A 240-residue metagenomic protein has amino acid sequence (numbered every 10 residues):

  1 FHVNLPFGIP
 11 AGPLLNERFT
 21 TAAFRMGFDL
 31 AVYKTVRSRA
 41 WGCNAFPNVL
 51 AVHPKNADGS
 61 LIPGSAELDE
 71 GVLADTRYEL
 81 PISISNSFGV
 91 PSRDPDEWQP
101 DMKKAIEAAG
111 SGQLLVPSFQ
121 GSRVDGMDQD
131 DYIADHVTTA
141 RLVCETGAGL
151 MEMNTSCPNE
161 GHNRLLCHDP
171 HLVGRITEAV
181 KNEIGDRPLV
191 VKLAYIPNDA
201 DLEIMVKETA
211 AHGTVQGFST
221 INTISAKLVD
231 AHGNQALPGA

Functional and structural regions predicted by a protein language model:
F1-I9: N-terminal basic, low-complexity leaders that serve as flexible interaction/assembly modules and, when applicable, as
G8, G12, E17-A211, G233-N234: Active-site entrance/lid segments in N-terminal catalytic domains of soluble metabolic enzymes
V190-A194, Q216-N222: Short, conserved beta-strand edge motifs with alternating hydrophobic and charged residues
E208-H212, S219-T220, A236-A240: Active-site capping/gating regions of soluble enzymes
A226-A240: Flexible internal linker/loop segments at domain or repeat junctions
